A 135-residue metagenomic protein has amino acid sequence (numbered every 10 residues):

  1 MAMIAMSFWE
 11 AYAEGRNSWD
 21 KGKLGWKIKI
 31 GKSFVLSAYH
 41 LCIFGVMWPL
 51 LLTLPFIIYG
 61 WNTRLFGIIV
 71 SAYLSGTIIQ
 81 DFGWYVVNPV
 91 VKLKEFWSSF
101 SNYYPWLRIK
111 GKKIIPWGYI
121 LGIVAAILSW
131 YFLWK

Functional and structural regions predicted by a protein language model:
M1-K135: Aromatic-rich, lipid-facing transmembrane alpha helices and their immediate juxtamembrane interface loops in integral
